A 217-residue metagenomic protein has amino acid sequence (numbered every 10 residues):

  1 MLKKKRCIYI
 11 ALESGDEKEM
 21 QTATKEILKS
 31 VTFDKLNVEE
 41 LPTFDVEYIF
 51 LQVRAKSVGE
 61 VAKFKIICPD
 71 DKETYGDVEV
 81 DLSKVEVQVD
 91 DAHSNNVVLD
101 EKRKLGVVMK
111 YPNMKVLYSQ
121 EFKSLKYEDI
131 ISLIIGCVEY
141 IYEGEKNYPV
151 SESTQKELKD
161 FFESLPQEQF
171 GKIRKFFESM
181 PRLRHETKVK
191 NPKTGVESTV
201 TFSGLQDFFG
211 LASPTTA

Functional and structural regions predicted by a protein language model:
M1-A217: Long C-terminal interaction/binding lobes of large macromolecular proteins
